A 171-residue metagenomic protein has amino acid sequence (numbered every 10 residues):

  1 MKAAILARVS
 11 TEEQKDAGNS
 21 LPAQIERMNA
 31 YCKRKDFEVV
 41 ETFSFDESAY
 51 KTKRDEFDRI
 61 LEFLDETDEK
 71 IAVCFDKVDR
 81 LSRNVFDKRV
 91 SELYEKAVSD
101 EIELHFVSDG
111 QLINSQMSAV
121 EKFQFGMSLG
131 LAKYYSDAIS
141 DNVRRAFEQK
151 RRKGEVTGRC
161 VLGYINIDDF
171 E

Functional and structural regions predicted by a protein language model:
M1-Q149: Short, structured surface patches at the beginning of a domain
D137-F170: Coupling/hinge elements of helicase-like and P-loop NTPase modules
